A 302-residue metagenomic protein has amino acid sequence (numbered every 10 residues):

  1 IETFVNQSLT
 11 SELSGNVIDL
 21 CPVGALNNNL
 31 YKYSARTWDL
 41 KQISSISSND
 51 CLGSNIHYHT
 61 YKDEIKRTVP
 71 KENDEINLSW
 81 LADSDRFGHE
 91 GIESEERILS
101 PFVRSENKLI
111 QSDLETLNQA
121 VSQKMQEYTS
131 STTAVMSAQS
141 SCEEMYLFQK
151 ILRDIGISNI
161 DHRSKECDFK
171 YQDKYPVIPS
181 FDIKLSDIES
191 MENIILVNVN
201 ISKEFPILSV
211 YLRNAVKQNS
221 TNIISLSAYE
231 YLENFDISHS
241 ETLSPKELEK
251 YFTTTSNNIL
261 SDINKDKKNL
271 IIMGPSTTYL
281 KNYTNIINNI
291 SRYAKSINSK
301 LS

Functional and structural regions predicted by a protein language model:
I1-E2, N16-L20: C-type cytochrome heme c attachment motif
Q7-S14, I18, L26-S302: Catalytic alpha/large subunits of respiratory electron-transfer oxidoreductases, centered on bis-MGD molybdoenzymes
V23: Alpha-helical segments that scaffold the active site and NAD(P)H-binding pocket of short-chain dehydrogenase/reductase
